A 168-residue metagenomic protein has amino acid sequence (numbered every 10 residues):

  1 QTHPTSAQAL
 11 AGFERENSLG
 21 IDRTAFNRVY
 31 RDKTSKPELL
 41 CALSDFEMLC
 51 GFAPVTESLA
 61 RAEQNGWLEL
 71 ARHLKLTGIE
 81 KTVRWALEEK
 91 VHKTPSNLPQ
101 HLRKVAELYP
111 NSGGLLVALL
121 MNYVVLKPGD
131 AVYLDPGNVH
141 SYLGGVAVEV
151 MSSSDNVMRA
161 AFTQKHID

Functional and structural regions predicted by a protein language model:
Q1-D130, H140-D168: Active-site region of the double-stranded beta-helix
